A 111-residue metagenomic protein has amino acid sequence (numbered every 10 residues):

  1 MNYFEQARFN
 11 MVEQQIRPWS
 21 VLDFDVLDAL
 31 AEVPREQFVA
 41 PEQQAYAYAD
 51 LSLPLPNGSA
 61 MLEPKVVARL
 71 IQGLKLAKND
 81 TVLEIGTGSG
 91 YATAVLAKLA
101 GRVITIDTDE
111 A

Functional and structural regions predicted by a protein language model:
M1-E42: N-terminal auxiliary segments of SAM/dcSAM-dependent transferases
R8, E63, A92: Hydrophobic (often cysteine-bearing) scaffold residues that line and stabilize catalytic clefts of nucleotide/cofactor
V12-E13, Q43, A47-D50, M61-D80: Conserved alpha-helix/loop element of class I SAM-dependent methyltransferases that forms part of the SAM/SAH-binding
D23-F24, P64, E110: Alpha-helix N-capping/helix-start residues
L55-S59: Class I SAM-dependent methyltransferase Rossmann-like catalytic core, especially the SAM/SAH-binding loop
K75-A111: Conserved nucleotide-cofactor-binding alpha/beta core module
